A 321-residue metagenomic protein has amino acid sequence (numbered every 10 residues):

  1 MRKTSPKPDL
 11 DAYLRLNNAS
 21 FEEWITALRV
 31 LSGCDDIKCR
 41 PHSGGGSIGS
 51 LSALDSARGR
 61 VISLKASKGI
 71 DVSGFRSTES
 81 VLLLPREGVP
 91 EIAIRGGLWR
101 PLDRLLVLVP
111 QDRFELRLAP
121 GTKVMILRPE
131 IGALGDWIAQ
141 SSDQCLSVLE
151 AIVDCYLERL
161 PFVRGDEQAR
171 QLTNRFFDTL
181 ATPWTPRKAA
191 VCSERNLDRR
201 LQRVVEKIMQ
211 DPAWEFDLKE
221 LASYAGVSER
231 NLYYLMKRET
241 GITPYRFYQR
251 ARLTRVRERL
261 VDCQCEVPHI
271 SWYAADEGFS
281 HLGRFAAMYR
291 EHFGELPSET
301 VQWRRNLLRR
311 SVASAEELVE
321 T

Functional and structural regions predicted by a protein language model:
M1-H42, V81-L82, E91-P212, L218-K219 (+4 more regions): Alpha-helical bundle regulatory/interaction domains
D36-G74: Long amphipathic N-terminal alpha/beta scaffold segment
A57-G59, A66-R95: Glycine- and acidic-residue-biased ligand/ion/polar-headgroup-sensing regions
L197-L201, Y248-L253: Generic hydrophobic, amphipathic alpha-helix propensity
A225, A251-L253, R257, D276-E277 (+1 more regions): C-terminal helix-loop subdomains that flank or include functional centers
L232, M236, R284-F285, Y289: Short hydrophobic/aromatic patch on the recognition helix
R238-E239, E291-H292, W303: Alpha-helical DNA-recognition elements
